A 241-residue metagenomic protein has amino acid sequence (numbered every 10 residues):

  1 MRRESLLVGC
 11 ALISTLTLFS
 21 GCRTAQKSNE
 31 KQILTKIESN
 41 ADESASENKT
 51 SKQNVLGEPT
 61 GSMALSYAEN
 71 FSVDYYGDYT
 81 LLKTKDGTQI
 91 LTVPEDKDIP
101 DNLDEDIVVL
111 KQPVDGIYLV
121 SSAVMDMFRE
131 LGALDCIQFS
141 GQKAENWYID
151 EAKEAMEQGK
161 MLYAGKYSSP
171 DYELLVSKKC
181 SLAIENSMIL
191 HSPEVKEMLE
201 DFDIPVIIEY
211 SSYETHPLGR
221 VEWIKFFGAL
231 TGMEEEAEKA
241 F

Functional and structural regions predicted by a protein language model:
M1-R2: N-terminal secretory signal peptides that target proteins for export/translocation
S5-T24: Sec-dependent N-terminal signal peptides of Gram-positive bacterial secreted proteins and lipoproteins
C22-M125, E236-F241: Bacterial Sec-exported substrate-binding components of ABC uptake systems
E47-T50, V55-P59, L103-D104, N146-E151 (+3 more regions): Generic detector of short, locally flexible boundary/turn motifs and exposed helical patches
Y79-T84, I90-V176, L182-I189: A short, structured surface patch at a secondary-structure boundary
K160, E173, S177-F241: Extracytoplasmic substrate-binding proteins
